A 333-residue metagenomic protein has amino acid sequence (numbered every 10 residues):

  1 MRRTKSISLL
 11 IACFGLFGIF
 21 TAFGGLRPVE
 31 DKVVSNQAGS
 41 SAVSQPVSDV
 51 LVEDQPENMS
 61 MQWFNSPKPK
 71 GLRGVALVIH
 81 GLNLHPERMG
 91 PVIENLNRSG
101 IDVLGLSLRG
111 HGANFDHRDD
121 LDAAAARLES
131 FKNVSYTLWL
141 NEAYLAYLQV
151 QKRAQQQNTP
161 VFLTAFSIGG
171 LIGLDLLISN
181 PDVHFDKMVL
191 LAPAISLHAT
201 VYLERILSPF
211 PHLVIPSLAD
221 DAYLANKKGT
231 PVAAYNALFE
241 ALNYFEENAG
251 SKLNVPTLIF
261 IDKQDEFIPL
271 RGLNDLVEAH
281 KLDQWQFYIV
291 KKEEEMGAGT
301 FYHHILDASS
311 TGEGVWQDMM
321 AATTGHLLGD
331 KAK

Functional and structural regions predicted by a protein language model:
P56-D119: Short, surface-exposed "cap/lid" segments of acyl-processing enzymes
V92, I268-A279: Short alpha-helix in the alpha/beta-hydrolase fold that links the catalytic acid
L104, H280-L306: Catalytic histidine neighborhood in serine/cysteine hydrolases with alpha/beta-hydrolase-type architecture
E129-A154: Alpha/beta-hydrolase active-site loop
G170-D182, M188: Short glycine-enriched nucleophile-adjacent loop and the immediately C-terminal alpha-helix near the catalytic center
V189-A199: Active-site nucleophile loop of the alpha/beta-hydrolase fold
L253, I259-I261, D265: Short beta-strand/loop motif that positions the catalytic acidic residue of the alpha/beta-hydrolase fold
G297-K333: Catalytic active-site module of serine/aspartate enzymes centered on a nucleophile-bearing elbow/loop
